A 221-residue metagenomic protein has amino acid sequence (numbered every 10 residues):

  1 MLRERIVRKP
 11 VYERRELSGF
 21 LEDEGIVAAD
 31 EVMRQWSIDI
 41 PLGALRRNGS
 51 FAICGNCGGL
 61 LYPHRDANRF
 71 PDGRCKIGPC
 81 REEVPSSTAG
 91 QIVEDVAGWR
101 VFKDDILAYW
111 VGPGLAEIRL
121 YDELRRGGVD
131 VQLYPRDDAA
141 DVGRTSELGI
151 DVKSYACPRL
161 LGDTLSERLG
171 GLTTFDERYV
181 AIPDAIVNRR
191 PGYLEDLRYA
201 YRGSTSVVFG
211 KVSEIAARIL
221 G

Functional and structural regions predicted by a protein language model:
M1-G90: Nuclease-adjacent, charged terminal/linker segments that flank catalytic cores
V7-R14, L194-G221: Non-catalytic C-terminal interaction segments of nucleic acid-processing enzymes
R46-R47, T88-Y134: Acidic-basic catalytic patches of nuclease active cores, encompassing PD-(D/E)XK and other metal-cofactor nuclease
N68-G73, D138, S146-E147: Beta-strand-connecting loop/turn residues
W110, G114-L115, K153-S206: Catalytic cores of nucleic-acid endonucleases
L120, L124, A140-G162: Conserved catalytic cores of phosphodiester-cleaving nucleases, focusing on short active-site segments
G127-V129, T145-L148, T174-E177: Short glycine/proline-enriched coil/turn segments at helix->beta-strand junctions
G128-A139, P158-S166, S206-I219: A short, well-structured beta->alpha microelement
